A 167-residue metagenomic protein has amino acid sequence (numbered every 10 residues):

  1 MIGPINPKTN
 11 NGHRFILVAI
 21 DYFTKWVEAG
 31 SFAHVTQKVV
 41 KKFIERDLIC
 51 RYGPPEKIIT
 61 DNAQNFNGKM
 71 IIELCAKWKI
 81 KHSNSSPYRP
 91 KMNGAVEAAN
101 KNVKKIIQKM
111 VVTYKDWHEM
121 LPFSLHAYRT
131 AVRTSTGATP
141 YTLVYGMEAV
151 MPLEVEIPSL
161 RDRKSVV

Functional and structural regions predicted by a protein language model:
M1-V167: Integrase module of LTR retroelements
